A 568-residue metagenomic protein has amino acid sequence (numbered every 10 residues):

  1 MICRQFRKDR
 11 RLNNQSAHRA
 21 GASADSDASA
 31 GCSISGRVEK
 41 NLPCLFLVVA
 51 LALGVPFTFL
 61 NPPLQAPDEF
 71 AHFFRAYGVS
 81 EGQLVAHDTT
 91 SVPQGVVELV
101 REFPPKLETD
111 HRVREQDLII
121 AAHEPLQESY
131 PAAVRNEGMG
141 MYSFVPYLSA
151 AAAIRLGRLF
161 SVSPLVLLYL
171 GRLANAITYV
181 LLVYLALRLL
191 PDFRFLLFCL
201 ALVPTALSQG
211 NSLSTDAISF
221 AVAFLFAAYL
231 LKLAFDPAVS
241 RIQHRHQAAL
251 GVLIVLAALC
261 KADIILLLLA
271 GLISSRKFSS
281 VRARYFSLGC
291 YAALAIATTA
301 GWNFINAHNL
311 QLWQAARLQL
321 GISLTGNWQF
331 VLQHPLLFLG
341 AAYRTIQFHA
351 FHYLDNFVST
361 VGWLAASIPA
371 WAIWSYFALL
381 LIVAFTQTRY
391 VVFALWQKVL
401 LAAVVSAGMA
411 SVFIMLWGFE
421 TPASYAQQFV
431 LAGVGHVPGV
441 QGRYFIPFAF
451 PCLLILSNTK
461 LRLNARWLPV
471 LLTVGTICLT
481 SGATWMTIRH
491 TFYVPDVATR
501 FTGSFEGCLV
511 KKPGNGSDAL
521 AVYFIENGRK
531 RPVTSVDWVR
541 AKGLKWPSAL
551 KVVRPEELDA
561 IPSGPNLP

Functional and structural regions predicted by a protein language model:
F46, A248-I254, S279-I305, V399-A407 (+1 more regions): Hydrophobic alpha-helical membrane-interfacial segments at the cytosolic entry of transmembrane helices
E81-L170: Interfacial juxtamembrane loops and adjacent helix segments that form the catalytic/substrate-binding surfaces
V162-L165, Y184-T205: Transmembrane-helix signature of polytopic, membrane-embedded enzymes that assemble or transfer cell-envelope glycans
S208, Q243-A262, L267-I273: Membrane-interface alpha helices of multi-pass inner-membrane proteins
S212-S219: Short acidic/glycine- and proline-prone juxtamembrane loop motifs at membrane-interface regions of multi-pass membrane
Y229-A238, I265-I296: Perimembrane helix-loop-helix junctions
N303-Q387: Membrane-lumen/periplasm interface segments of multi-pass, membrane-embedded glycan/lipid transferases
P495-P568: Short, surface-exposed polybasic-aromatic patches that bind anionic ligands, especially phosphate groups
